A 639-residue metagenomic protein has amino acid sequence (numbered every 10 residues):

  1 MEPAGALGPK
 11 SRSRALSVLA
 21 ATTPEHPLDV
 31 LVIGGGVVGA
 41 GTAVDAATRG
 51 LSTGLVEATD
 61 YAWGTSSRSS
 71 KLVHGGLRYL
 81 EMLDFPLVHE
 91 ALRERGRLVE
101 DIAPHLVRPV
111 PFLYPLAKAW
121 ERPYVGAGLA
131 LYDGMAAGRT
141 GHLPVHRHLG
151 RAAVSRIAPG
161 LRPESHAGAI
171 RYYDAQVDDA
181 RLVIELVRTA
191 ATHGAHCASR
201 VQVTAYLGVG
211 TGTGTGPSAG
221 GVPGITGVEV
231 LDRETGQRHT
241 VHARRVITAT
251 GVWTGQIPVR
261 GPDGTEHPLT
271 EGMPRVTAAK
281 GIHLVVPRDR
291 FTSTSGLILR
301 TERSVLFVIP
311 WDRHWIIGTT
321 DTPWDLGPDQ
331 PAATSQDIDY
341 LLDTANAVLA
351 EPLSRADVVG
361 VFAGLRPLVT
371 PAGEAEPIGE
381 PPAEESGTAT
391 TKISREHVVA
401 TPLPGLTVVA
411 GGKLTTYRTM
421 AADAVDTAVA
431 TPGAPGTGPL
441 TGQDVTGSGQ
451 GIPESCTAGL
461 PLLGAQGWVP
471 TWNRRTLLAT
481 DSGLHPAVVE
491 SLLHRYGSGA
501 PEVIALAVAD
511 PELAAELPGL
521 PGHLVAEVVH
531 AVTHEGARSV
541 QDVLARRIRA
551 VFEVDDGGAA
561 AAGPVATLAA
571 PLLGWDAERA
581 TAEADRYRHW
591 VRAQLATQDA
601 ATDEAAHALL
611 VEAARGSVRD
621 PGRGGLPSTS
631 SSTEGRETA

Functional and structural regions predicted by a protein language model:
M1-V30, D45-R49, S628, E634-E637: Extreme N-terminal leader/targeting segments of oxidoreductases
V18, P27, T59, H105 (+13 more regions): C-terminal accessory subdomains/tails of enzymes that are appended
H26-L28, T235-R245: Core beta-strand elements of the Rossmann-like FAD/NAD(P) dinucleotide-binding domain in flavoenzyme oxidoreductases
I33, V241-G251: Short hydrophobic core segments
G35-G36, A58: Glycine-rich Rossmann-fold phosphate-binding loop(s) that bind the pyrophosphate of adenine dinucleotide cofactors
A47-S67: Glycine-rich FAD pyrophosphate-binding loop
K71-I157: Dinucleotide-binding Rossmann-like beta1-alpha1 core, especially the glycine-rich loop that anchors the ADP
S199-G212, A219-T226: A conserved short coil-to-beta-strand element within the FAD-binding core of flavoproteins
